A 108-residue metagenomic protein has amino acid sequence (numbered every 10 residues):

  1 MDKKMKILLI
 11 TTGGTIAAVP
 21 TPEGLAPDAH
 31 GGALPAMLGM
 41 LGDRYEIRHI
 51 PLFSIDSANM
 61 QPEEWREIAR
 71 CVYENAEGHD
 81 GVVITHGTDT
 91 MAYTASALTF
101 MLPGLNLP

Functional and structural regions predicted by a protein language model:
D2-A76: N-terminal glycine-rich anion-binding loop in soluble enzyme alpha/beta folds
C71, N75-E77, T90, S96: Hydrophobic structural segments
D80-G81: Structural motif
I84-L107: Short Gly/Thr/Asp-enriched flexible loops that form oxyanion-binding sites at enzyme active sites
